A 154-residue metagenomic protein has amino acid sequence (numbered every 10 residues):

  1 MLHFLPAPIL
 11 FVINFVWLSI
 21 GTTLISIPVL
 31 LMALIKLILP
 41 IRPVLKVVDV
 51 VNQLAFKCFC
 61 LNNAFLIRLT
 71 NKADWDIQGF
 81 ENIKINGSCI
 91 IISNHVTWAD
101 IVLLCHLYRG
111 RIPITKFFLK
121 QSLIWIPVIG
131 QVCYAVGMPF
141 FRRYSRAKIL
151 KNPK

Functional and structural regions predicted by a protein language model:
M1-C89, L103: Membrane-anchoring hydrophobic helices of lipid-metabolizing enzymes
L69-K154: Soluble catalytic domains of membrane acyltransferases
